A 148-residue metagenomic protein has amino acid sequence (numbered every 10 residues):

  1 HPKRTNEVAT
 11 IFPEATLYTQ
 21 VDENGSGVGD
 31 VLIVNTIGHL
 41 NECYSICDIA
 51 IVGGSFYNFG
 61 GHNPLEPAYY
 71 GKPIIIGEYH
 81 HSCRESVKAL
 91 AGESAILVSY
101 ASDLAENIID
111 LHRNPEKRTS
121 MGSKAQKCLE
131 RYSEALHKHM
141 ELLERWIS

Functional and structural regions predicted by a protein language model:
H1-S148: Nucleotide-activated sugar donor-binding and catalytic core shared by glycosyltransferases and related lipid-linked
